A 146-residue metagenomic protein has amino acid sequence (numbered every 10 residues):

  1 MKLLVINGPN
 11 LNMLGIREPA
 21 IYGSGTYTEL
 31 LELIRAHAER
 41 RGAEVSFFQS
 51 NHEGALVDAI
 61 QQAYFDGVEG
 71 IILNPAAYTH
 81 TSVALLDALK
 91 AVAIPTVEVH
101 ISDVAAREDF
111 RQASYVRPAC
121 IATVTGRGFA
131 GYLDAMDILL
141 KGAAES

Functional and structural regions predicted by a protein language model:
M1-L4: Extreme N-terminal starter segment of soluble prokaryotic enzymes
L14-T28: Glycine- and acidic-residue-enriched helix-capping/strand-helix junction motifs
S46-G54: Short beta->alpha junction loops
F47, V97, A106-S146: Short, glycine-/small-residue-rich phosphate/pyrophosphate-handling segment
A55-I71: Short, electropositive alpha-helical surface patch
A63-D66, L89-A91, A113-P118: Short, hinge-like loop/turn segments at secondary-structure boundaries
G67-A105: Mid-chain, well-packed structural core segment of small domains
